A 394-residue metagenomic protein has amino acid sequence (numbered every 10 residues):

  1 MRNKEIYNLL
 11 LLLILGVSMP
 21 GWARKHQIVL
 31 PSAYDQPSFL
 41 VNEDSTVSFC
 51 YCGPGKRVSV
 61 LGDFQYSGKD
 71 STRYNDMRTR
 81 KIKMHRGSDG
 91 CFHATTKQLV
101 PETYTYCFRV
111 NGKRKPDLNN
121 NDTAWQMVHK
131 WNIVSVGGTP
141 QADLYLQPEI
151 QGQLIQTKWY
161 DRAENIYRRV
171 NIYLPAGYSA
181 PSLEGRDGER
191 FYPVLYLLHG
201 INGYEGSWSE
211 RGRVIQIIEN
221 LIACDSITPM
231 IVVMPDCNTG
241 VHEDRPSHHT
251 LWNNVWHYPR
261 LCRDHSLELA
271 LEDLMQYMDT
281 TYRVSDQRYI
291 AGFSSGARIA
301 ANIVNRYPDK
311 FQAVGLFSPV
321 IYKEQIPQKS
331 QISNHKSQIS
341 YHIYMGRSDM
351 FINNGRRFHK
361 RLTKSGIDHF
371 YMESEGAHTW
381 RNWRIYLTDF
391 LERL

Functional and structural regions predicted by a protein language model:
F39-P101, R109-T139, R162: Aromatic-rich carbohydrate-binding modules that target alpha-glucans
E164-S179: A short loop-to-beta-strand scaffold at the N-terminal edge of the catalytic core in hydrolase folds
N171, E189-N202: Short beta-strand element of the alpha/beta-hydrolase
I201-D273, Y277, T281: Cap/lid segment of the alpha/beta-hydrolase catalytic domain
C237, G315-K323, R347: Active-site nucleophile loop of the alpha/beta-hydrolase fold
Y282-S294: Alpha/beta-hydrolase fold nucleophile elbow
G292-N302: Glycine-rich nucleophile elbow surrounding the catalytic serine of serine-hydrolase chemistry
H335, S340-Y344, S348-L394: C-terminal catalytic histidine-bearing segment of alpha/beta-hydrolase fold enzymes
